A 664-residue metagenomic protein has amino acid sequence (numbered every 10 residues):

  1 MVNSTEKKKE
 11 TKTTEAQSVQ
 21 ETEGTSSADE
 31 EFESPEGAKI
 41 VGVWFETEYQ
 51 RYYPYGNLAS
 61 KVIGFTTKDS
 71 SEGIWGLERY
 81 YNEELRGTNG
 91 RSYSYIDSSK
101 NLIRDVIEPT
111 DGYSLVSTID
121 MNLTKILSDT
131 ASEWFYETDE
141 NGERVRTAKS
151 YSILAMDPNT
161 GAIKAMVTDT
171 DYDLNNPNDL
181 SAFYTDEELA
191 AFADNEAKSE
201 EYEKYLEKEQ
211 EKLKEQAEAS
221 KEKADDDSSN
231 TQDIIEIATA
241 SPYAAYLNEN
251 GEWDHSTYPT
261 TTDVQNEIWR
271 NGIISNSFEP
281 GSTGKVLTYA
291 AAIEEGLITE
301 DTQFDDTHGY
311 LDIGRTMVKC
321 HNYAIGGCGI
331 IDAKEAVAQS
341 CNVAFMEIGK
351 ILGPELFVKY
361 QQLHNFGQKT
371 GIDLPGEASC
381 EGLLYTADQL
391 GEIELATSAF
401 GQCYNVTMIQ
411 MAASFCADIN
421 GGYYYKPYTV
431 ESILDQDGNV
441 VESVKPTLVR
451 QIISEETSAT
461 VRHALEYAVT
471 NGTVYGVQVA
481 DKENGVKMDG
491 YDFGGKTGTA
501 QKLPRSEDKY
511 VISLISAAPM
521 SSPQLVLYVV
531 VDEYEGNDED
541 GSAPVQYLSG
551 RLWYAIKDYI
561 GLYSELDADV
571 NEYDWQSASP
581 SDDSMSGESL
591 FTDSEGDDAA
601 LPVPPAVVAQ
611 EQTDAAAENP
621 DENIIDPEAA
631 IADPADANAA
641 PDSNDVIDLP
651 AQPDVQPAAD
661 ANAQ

Functional and structural regions predicted by a protein language model:
M1-G112, D129, Y136, E483 (+2 more regions): Small/polar-residue-rich segments within soluble enzyme cores
S4, I126, T130-E133, A291 (+4 more regions): Generic non-transmembrane alpha-helical segments
E6-K7, I40, L297, N365-Q368 (+1 more regions): Short aromatic/hydrophobic-glycine micro-motifs
T11-T22, R86, G90-R91, F400 (+1 more regions): Soluble, non-transmembrane domains of envelope/secretory-pathway proteins that act on or interact with carbohydrate
S60, R79, E83, K125 (+7 more regions): Residues on a specific face of well-ordered alpha-helices
S99-V106, Y151, N159-V531, L590 (+2 more regions): Beta-lactam-recognizing serine transpeptidase/beta-lactamase-like catalytic domain environment
K100-Y151, N159: Conserved, well-ordered alpha-helix/loop/beta-strand core segments that scaffold catalytic motifs
L127, L154, M166: Mobile, glycine-rich extracellular loop/lid and propeptide segments that shape or gate substrate/ligand access
